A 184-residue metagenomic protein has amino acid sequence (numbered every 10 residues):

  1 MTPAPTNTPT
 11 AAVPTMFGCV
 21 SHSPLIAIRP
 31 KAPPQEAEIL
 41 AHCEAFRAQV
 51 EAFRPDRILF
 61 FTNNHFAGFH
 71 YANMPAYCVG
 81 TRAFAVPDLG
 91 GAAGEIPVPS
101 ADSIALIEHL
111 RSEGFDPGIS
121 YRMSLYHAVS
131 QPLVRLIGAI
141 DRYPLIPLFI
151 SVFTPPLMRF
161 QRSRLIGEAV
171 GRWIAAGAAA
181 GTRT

Functional and structural regions predicted by a protein language model:
M1-T2, A41-H42, H127-Q131: Short amphipathic alpha-helical surface micro-motifs
P3-H109, E113, P117: A short aromatic-anchored loop/beta-hairpin motif
D56-T62, L148, G181-T184: Beta-strand elements within well-structured catalytic alpha/beta cores of enzymes that handle phosphate/sulfate esters
N73-A83, L133-I137, S163-G167: Short, surface-exposed, charged loop/turn segments at secondary-structure junctions
I104-L106, R111-R164: Internal, conserved structured core segments that host functional sites
M158-T184: Active-site beta-strand/loop microenvironment that shapes enzyme catalytic pockets
